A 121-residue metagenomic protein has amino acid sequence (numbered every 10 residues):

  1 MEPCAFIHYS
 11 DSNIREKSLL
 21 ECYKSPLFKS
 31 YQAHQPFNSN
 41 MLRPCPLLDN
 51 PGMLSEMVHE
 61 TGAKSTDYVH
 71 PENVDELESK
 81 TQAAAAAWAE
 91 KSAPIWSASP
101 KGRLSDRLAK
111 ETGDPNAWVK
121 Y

Functional and structural regions predicted by a protein language model:
M1-E2: Hydrophobic "anchor" residues
A5-Y121: Flexible mid-to-C-terminal extensions adjoining Fe-S/redox cofactors in radical SAM and related proteins
